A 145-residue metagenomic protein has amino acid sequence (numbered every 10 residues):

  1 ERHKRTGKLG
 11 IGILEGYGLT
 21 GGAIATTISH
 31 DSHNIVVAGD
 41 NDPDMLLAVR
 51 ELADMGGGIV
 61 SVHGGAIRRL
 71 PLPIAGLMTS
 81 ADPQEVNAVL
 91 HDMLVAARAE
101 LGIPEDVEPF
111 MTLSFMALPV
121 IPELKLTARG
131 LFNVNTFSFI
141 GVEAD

Functional and structural regions predicted by a protein language model:
E1-D145: Active-site microenvironment of metallo-dependent hydrolases
